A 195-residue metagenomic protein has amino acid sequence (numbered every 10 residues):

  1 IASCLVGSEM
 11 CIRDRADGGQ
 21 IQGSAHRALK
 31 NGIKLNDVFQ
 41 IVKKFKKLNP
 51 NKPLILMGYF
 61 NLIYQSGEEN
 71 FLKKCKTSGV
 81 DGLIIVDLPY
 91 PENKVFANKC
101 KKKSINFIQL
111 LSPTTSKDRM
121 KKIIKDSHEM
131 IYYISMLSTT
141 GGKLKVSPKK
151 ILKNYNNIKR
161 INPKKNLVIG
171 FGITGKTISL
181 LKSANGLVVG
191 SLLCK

Functional and structural regions predicted by a protein language model:
I1-G7, I12: Single conserved hydrophobic/aromatic residue that forms the stacking wall/gate of nucleotide- or nucleobase-binding
V6, I84, Q109, I131-Y133 (+1 more regions): Conserved beta-strand positions in the central sheet of alpha/beta enzyme cores
S8, C75, I123, L181 (+1 more regions): Conserved, mostly hydrophobic/aromatic
R15-Q22, I33-K43, I63-E69, I85-K101 (+3 more regions): Active-site-adjacent beta->alpha loops and helix N-cap segments on the catalytic face of soluble alpha/beta enzymes
N31-V80: Metal-dependent phosphodiesterase/phospholipase catalytic core, i.e., the His/Asp/Glu-rich active-site region
N49-Y59, C100-L110, I158-G172: Short beta-strand/loop segments at the ligand-binding rim of alpha/beta enzyme cores
M57-L62, L88, L110-P113, M136-L137 (+2 more regions): Active-site beta-loop-alpha junctions enriched in small/polar residues
T115-D126, N162, I169-L187: Catalytic cores of alpha/beta
